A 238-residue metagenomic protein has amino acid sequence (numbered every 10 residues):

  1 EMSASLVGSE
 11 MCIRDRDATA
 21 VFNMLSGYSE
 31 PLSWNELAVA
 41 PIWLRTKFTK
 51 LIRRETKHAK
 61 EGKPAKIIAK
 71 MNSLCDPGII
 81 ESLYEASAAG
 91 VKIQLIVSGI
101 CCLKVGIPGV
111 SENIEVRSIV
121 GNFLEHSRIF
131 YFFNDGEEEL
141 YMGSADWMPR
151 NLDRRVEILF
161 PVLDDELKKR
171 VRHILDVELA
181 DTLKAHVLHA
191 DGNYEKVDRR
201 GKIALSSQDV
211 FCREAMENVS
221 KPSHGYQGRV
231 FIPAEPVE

Functional and structural regions predicted by a protein language model:
E1-G8, I13: Single conserved hydrophobic/aromatic residue that forms the stacking wall/gate of nucleotide- or nucleobase-binding
S9, N23, H173-V177: Short intrinsically disordered coil segments
R14-L32, T46-K47: Short, compositionally biased "basic patch" segments
S29-S33, P41-E238: PLD/PLD-like phosphodiesterase catalytic module centered on the HKD motif
